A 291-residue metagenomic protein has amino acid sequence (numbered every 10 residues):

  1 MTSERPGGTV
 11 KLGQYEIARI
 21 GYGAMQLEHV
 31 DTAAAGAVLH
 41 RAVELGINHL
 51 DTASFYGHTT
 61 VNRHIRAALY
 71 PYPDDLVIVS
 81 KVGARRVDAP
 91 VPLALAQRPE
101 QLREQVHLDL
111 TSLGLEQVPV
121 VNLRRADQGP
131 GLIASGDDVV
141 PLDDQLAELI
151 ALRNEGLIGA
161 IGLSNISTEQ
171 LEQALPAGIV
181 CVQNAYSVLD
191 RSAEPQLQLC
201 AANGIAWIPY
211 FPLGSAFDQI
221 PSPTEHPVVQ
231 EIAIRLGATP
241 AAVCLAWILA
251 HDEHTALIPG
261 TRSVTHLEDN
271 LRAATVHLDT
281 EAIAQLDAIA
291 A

Functional and structural regions predicted by a protein language model:
M1-K81, E148, G214-A216: N-terminal binding-site loop/beta-alpha segment at the start of enzyme catalytic domains that lines or forms
E4, A126-A291: Beta/alpha (TIM)-barrel catalytic core signal, keyed to glycine-rich beta->alpha loops juxtaposed to Asp/Glu that bind
I17, I47, L115-V118, I158 (+1 more regions): A structural motif
G23, A53, V121-R124, S164 (+1 more regions): Conserved residues at the C-terminal ends of beta-strands
G23-A33, D88-E100, L132-D138: Active-site mouth loops of central-metabolism enzymes
V30-A42, Q97-L113, N165-E172: Short, acidic/polar
P71-Q97, L123-R124: Structural motif corresponding to the early beta-alpha repeats
L110-A134: Active-site groove signature of glycoside hydrolases
